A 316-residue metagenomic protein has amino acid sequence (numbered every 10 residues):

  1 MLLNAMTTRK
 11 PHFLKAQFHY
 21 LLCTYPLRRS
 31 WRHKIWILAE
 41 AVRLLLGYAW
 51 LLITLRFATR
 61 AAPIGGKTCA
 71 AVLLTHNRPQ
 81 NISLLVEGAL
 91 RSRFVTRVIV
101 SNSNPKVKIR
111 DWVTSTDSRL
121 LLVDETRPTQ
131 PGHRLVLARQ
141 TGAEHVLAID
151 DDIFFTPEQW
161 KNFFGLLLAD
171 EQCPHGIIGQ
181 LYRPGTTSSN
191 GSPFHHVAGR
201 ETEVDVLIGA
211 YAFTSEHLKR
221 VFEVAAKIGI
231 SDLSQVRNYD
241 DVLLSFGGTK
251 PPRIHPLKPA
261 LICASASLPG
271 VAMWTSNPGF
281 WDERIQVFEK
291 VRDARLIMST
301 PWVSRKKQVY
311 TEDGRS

Functional and structural regions predicted by a protein language model:
Q17-W50, I64-G65, N81, K227-S316: C-terminal catalytic/acceptor-binding lobe
N77-R91: Short, well-formed alpha-helical segments that are part of the catalytic scaffolds of diverse glycosyltransferases
Q80-I82, P105-W112, P184-G185: Short, charged/polar "capping" segments at the starts of alpha-helices and the immediately preceding loops
E87-V123: Acidic donor-binding segment of Leloir-type glycosyltransferases
S103, I149-D151: Active-site acidic Asp-centered loop
T126-Q140: Glycine-rich, basic loop-to-helix element that forms the pyrophosphate-binding segment of sugar-nucleotide handling
V146: Short aromatic/hydrophobic "clamp" motif used to bind/position activated sugar donors
F154-G229: Conserved catalytic core of nucleotide-sugar-dependent glycosyltransferases
